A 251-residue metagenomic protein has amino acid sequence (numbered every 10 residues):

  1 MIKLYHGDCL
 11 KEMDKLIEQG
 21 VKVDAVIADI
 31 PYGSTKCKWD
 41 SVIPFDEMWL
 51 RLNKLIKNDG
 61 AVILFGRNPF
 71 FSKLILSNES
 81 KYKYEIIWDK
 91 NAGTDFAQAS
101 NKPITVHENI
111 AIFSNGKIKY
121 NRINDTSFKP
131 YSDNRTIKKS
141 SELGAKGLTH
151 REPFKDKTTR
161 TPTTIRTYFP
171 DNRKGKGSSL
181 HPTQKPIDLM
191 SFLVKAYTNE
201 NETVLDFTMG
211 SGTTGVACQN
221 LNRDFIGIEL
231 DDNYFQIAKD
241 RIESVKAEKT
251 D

Functional and structural regions predicted by a protein language model:
I2-G227, N233-I237, A247: Core catalytic lobe of class I
K239-D251: Short, conserved SAM-binding/catalytic segment of Class I S-adenosyl-L-methionine-dependent methyltransferases
